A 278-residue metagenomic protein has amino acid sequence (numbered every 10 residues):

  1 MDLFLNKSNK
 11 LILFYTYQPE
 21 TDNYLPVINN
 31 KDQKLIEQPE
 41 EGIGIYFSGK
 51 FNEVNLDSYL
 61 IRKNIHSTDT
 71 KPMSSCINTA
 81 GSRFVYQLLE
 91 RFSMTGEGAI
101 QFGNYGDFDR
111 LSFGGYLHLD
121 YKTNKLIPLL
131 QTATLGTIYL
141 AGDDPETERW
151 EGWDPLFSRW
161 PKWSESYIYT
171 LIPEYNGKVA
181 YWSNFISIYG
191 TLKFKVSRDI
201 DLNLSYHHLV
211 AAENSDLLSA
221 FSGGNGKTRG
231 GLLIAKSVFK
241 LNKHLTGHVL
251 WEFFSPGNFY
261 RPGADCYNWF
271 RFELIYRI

Functional and structural regions predicted by a protein language model:
M1-W150, K195, H208-V210, T228-A235 (+1 more regions): Signature for the C-terminal beta-barrel architecture of outer-membrane proteins
D32, G223, Y267-W269: Juxtamembrane/interface motifs at transmembrane-helix termini
N64, T70-K71, D216, G223 (+1 more regions): Short leucine-rich amphipathic alpha-helices used at interfaces
E97, D109-K195, D199-N203, S215-F221: Extracellular/periplasmic loop regions
V179-N242, T246-G257: Flexible, acidic glycine-rich loops studded with aromatic residues
F239, C266-I278: Outer-membrane beta-barrel "beta-signal"
Y260-G263: Short proline/glycine-enriched turn/loop segments at secondary-structure junctions
